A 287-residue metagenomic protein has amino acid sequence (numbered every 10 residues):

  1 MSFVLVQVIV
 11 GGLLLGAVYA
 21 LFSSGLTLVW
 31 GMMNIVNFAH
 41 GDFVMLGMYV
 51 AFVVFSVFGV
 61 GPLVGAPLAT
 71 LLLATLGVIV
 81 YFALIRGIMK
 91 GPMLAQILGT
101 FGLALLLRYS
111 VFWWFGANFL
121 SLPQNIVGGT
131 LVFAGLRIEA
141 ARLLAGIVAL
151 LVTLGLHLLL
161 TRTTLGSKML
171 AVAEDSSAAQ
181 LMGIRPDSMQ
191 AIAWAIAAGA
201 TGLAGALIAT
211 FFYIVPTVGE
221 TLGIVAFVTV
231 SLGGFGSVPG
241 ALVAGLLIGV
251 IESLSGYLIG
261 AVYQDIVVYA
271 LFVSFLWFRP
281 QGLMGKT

Functional and structural regions predicted by a protein language model:
M1-L21, V50, G61-G65, G91-I97 (+3 more regions): Membrane-interfacial amphipathic/re-entrant helices at transmembrane-helix boundaries
S2-V18, L159-L160, T164-G166, Q190-L232 (+2 more regions): Inter-helical junctions in multi-pass inner-membrane proteins, predominant in energy-converting antiporter-like
V10, M32-I79, A83: Membrane-embedded helix boundary and interhelical linker motif in transport proteins
L15, F133, R137-I214, V238-V243: Helix-loop-helix "hairpin" substructures at the membrane interface of multi-pass membrane proteins
L26-M48, K90-A95, L165-K168, P186 (+5 more regions): Short, non-helical or kinked segments that cap or interrupt transmembrane helices
G59-L103, S110, V243-I248, R279-P280: Alpha-helical transmembrane segments within multi-pass membrane transporters and channels
I88, P92-R162, M189-I192, L254 (+3 more regions): Transmembrane helix-bundle core of multi-pass membrane transporters and related energy-transducing complexes
W114, E174-S188, I259-T287: Cytosolic-side transmembrane-helix boundaries in multi-pass membrane proteins
